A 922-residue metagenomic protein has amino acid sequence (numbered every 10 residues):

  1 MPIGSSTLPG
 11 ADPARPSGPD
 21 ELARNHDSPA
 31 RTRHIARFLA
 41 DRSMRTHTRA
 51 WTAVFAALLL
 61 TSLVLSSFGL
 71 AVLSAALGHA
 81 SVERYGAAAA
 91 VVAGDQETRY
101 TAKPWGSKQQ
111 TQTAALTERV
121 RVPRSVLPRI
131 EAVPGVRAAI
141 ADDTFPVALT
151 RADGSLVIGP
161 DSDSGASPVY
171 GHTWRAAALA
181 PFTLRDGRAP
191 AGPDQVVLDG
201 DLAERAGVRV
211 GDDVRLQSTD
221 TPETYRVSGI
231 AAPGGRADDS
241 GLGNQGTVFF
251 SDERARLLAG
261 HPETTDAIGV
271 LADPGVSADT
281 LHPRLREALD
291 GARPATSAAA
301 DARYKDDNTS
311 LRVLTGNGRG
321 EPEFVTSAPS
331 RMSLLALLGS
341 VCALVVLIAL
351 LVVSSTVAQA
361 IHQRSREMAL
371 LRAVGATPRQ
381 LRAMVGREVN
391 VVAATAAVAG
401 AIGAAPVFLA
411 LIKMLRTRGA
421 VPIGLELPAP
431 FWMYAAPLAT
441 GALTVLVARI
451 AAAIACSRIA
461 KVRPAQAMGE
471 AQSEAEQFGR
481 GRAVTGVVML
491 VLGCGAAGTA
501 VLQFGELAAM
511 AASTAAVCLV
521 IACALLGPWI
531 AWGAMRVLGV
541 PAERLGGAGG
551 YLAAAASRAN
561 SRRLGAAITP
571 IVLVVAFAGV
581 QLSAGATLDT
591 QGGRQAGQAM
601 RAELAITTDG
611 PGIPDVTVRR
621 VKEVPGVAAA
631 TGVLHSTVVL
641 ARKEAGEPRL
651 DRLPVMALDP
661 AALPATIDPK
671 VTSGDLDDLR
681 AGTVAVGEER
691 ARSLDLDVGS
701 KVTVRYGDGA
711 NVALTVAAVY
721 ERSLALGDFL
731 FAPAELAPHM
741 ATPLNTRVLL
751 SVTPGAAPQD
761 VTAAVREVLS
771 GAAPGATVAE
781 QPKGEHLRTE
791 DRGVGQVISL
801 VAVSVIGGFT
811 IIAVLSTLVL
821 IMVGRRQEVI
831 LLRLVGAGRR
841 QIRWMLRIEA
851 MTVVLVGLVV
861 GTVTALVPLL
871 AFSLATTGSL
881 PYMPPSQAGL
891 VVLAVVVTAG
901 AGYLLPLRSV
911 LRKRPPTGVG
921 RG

Functional and structural regions predicted by a protein language model:
M1-L350, Q359-H362, R418, A596-Q598 (+2 more regions): Membrane transport/envelope proteins' first extracytoplasmic loop
P2-D27, H34, R49-A53, A57 (+7 more regions): Alpha-helical transmembrane segments, especially those used as permease/efflux helices and single-pass anchors
R45-H47, A349-A394, V462, A471-Q472 (+1 more regions): Interfacial "coupling" helices/loops that link adjacent transmembrane helices in transporter permeases
A71-A87, N317-V345, I402-T440, G495-C518 (+3 more regions): Membrane interfacial helix motifs at helix-loop boundaries and amphipathic/re-entrant anchors
R312, V357, N390-V421, A436-K461 (+5 more regions): Small-residue-rich transmembrane alpha-helices
A460-E476, L911-G922: Short cytosolic juxtamembrane segments of multi-pass membrane proteins
S513, V517, A522-R690, V698-K701: Juxtamembrane segments of multi-pass membrane proteins
L564, T746-L749, A764-V768, P774-R908 (+1 more regions): C-terminal transmembrane helical bundles of large multi-pass transporters and their helix-start/helix-kink determinants
